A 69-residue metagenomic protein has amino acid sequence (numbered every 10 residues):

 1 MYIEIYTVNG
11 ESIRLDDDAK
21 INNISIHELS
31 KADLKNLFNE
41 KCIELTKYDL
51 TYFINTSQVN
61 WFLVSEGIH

Functional and structural regions predicted by a protein language model:
M1-L29, L37: N-terminal acidic leader/helix
D33: Short nucleic-acid-contacting surface segments enriched for D/E, G, S/T with interspersed K/R
E40-H69: Short, mixed-charge low-complexity intrinsically disordered segments
